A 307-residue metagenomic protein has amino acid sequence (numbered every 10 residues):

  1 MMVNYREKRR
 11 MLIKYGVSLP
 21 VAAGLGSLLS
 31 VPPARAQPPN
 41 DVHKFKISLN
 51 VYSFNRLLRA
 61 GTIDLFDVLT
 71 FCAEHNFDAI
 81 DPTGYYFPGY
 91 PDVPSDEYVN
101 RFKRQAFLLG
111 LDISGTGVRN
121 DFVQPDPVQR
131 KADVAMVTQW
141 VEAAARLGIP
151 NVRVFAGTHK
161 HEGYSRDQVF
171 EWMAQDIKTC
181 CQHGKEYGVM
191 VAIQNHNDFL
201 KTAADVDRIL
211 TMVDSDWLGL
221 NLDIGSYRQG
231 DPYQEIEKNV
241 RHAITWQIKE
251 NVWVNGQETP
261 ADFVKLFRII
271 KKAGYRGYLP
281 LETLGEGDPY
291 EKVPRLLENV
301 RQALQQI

Functional and structural regions predicted by a protein language model:
M2-L28, P32-N76, L200-I307: Histidine-acidic metal/acid-base catalytic patches
G16-G26, Q37-D41, V99-G115, N120-G219 (+1 more regions): Active-site acidic/histidine proton-transfer and metal-coordination neighborhood in alpha/beta enzyme cores
I80, A106, N255-G256: Asp-box/BNR beta-propeller blade signature and adjacent active/binding-site loops in extracellular glycan-interacting
D81, G115-G117, R153, Q247 (+1 more regions): Conserved beta-strand positions in the central sheet of alpha/beta enzyme cores
P82, F122, N195, L222-I224 (+1 more regions): Generic detector of well-ordered alpha-helical packing
P82-F102, G157-K160: Glycine-rich, proline-tolerant flexible connector loops at the mouths of alpha/beta enzymes
G84, F122-V123, H159-H161, K249-N255: Conserved radical SAM core fold
Y90-V99, P127-R130, Y290-K292: Metal-dependent catalytic neighborhoods of phosphoester/phosphodiester hydrolases
